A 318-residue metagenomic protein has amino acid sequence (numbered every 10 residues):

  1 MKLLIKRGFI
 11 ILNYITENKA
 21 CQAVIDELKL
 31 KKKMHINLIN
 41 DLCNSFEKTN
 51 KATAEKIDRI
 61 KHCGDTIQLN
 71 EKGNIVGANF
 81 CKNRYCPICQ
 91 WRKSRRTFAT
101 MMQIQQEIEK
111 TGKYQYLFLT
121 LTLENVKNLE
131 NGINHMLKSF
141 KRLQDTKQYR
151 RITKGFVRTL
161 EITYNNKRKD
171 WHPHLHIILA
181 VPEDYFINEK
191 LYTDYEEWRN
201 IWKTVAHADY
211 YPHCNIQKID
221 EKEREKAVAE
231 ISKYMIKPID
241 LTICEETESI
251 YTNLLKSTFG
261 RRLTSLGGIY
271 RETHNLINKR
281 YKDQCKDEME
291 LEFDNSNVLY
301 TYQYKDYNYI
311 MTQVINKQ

Functional and structural regions predicted by a protein language model:
M1-W171, V181-Q318: Right-hand nucleic-acid polymerase module
I177: Cys/His-coordinated zinc-finger cores
